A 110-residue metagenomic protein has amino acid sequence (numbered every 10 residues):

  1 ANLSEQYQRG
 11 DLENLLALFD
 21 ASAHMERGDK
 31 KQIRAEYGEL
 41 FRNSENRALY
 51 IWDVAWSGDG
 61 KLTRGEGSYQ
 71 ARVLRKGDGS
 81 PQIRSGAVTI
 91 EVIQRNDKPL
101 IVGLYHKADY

Functional and structural regions predicted by a protein language model:
L3, L15-L16, I33, V92: Hydrophobic pocket/interface hotspot
Q6-S22, E26: Short, well-ordered alpha-helical segments enriched in acidic and aromatic residues
S22-M25, A71-V73, K107-Y110: Solvent-exposed loop/turn segments at secondary-structure junctions within structured extracellular/periplasmic domains
E26-A35: Short, charge-rich amphipathic alpha-helical segments embedded in non-transmembrane helical bundles/solenoids
K31, A55-D59, A108-Y110: Exposed acidic/polar residues on beta-strands and adjacent loops within beta-sheet cores, strongest in beta-propeller
G38-S85, T89: Surface-exposed, charged secondary-structure patches
R64, Q82-Y110: Short beta-strand edge/turn micro-motifs at domain boundaries
